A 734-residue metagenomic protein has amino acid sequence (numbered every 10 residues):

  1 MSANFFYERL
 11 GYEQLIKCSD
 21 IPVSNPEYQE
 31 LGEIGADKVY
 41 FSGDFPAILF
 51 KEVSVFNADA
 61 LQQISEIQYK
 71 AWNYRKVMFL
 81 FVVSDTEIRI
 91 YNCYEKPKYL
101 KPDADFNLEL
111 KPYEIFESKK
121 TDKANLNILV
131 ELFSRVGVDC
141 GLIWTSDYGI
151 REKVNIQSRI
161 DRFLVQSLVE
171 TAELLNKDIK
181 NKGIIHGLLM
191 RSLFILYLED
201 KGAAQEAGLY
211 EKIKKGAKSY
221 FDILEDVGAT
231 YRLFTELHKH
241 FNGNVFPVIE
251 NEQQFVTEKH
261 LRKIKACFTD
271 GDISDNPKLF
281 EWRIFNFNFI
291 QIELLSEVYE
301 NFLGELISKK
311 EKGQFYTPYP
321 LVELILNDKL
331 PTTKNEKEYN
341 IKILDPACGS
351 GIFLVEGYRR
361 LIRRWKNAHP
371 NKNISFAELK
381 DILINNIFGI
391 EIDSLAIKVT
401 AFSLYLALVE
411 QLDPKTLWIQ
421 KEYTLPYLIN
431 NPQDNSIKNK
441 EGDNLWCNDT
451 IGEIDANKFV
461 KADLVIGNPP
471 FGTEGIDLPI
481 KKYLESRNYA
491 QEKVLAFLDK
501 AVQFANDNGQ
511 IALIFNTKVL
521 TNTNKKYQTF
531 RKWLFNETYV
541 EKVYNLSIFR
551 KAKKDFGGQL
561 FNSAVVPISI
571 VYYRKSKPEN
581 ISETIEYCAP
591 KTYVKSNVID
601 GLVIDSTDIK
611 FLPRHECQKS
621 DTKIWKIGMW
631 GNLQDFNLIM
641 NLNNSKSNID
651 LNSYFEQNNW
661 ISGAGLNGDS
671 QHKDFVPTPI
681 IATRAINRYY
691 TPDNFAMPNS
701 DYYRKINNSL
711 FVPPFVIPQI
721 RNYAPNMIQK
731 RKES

Functional and structural regions predicted by a protein language model:
M1-K119: Nucleic acid-processing catalytic cores of prokaryotic defense/repair systems
F56-N73, M78-V83, I88-I90, V502-A505 (+1 more regions): Polybasic, glycine- and aromatic-enriched phosphate-binding surface used to engage nucleic acids
Y74-M78, S84-T86, L383-N386, E441-G442 (+3 more regions): Short glycine-/polar-rich loops that comprise or flank the Walker A/P-loop and associated switch/sensor motifs
M78, I341, A462-D463, E541 (+1 more regions): Conserved acidic residues
D85, D103-D105, L110-Y358, N386 (+4 more regions): Preference for the N-terminal adenyl/adenosyl cofactor-binding alpha/beta module
R89-E95, Y197, A207-G208, E356 (+4 more regions): A short acidic (Asp/Glu
P97-Y99, E114, P320, V355 (+4 more regions): Signature of N6-adenine DNA methyltransferases within the class I
Y316-I454, L464, G472, F515-K518 (+2 more regions): Conserved S-adenosyl-L-methionine
